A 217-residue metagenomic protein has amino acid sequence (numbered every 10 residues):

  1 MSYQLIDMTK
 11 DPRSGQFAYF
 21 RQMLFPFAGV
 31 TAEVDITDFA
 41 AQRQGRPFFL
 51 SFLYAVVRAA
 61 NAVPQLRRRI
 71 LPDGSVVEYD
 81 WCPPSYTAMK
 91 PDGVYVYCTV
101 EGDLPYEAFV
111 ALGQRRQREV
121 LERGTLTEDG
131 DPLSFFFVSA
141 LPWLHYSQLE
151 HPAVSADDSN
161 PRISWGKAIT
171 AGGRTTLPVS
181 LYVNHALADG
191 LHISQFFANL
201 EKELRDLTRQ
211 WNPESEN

Functional and structural regions predicted by a protein language model:
M1-E33, F49, L133-T176: Flexible, Gly/Pro-enriched loop and linker segments at secondary-structure and domain junctions
R21-A41, D80-L104, T176-Y182: Acyl/amide activation-and-transfer machinery of modular secondary-metabolite enzymes
G45, F49, Y106, V110 (+1 more regions): Short, charged, low-complexity patches
R46-P84: Hydrophobic "lid/gating" helix adjacent to the active-site nucleophile that controls access to an acyl-thioester pocket
V56, V110-Q117, F196-L204: Short amphipathic C-terminal alpha-helix that caps PH/PH-like domains
K90-Y146: Helical lid/core segments from catalytic subdomains that handle acyl or acyl-like groups
D157-N212: Active-site-proximal acidic secondary-structure segment that organizes catalysis
P213-N217: Short, highly charged C-terminal tails/helix-capping segments
